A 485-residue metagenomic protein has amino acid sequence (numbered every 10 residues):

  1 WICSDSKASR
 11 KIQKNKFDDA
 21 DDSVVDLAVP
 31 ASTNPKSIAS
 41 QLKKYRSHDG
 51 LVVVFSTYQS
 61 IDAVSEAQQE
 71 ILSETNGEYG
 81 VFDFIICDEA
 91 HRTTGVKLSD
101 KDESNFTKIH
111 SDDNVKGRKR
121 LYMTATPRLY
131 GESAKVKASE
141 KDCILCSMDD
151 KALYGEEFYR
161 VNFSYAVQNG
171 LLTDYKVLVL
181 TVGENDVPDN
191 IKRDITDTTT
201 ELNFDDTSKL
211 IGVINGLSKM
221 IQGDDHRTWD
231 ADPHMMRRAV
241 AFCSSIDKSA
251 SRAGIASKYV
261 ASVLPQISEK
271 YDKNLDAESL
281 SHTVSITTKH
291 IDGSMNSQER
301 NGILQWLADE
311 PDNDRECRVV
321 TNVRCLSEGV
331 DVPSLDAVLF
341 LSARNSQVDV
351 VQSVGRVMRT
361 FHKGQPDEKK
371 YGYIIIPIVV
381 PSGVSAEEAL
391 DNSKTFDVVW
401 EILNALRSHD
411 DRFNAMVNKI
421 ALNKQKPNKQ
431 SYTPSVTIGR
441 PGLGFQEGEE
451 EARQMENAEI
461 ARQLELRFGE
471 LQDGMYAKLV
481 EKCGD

Functional and structural regions predicted by a protein language model:
W1-V54, A63-V81, K101-E103, T200-N322 (+6 more regions): Conserved C-terminal RecA-like helicase domain
V53, F84-I85, V338: Hydrophobic "anchor" residues on beta-strands that sit immediately upstream of conserved functional sites
F55-S60, E89, M123-R128, S245 (+2 more regions): A short beta-strand-to-loop transition that corresponds to the Sensor-1 phosphate-sensing loop of AAA+ P-loop ATPases
Q59-S60, E74-Y122, P127-R128: SF2 helicase catalytic motif II
G80-F82, V115-K119, Y154-E156, L172-K176 (+3 more regions): Short glycine-/polar-rich loops that comprise or flank the Walker A/P-loop and associated switch/sensor motifs
T93, I291-N418: Conserved RecA-like P-loop NTPase helicase motor core
K119, E132-S268, K426-S435: Interdomain helical connector at the RecA1-RecA2 junction of SF1/SF2 helicase-like NTPases
S208-K209, V213-A231, P381-G484: Long, largely alpha-helical accessory region at the distal end of helicase-like NTP-driven motors
